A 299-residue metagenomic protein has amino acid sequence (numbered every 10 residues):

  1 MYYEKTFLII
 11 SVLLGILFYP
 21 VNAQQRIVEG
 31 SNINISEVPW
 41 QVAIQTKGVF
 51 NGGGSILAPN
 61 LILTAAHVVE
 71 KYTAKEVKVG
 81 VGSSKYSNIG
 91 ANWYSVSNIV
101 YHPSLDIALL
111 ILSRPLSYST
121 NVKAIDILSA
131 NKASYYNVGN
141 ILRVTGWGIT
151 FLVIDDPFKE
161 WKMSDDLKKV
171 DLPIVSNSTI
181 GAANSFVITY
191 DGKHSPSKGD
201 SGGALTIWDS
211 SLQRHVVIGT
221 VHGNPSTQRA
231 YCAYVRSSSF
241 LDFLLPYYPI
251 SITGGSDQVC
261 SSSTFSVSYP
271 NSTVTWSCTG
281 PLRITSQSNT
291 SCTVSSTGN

Functional and structural regions predicted by a protein language model:
Y2-L63, Y72, E76-S83, F158-E160 (+5 more regions): Protease-domain processing segments flanking chymotrypsin-fold serine proteases, especially trypsin-like
I44, I62-A65, E70-L105, L109 (+2 more regions): Conserved H-D interstitial segment of serine endopeptidase catalytic domains
I44-Q45, Y269-R283, Q287: Change to "...patches in solvent-exposed regions of secreted, membrane-anchored, or virion-exposed structural
K47-V49, H67-Y72, G82-S87, S113-Y118 (+6 more regions): Acidic glycine-/aspartate-rich tracts in secreted/extracellular proteins
I56-V69, M163-T179, S197, S201-S251: C-terminal subregion of chymotrypsin/trypsin-like serine protease catalytic domains
Y94-S95, I107-K193, S237-L241: Chymotrypsin/trypsin-fold serine protease catalytic domain
I252-Q258, C278-S295: Low-complexity "stalk/linker" and mucin-like segments enriched in Ser/Thr/Pro/Ala/Gly
C260-Y269: A short beta-strand segment in extracellular, disulfide-stabilized domains
